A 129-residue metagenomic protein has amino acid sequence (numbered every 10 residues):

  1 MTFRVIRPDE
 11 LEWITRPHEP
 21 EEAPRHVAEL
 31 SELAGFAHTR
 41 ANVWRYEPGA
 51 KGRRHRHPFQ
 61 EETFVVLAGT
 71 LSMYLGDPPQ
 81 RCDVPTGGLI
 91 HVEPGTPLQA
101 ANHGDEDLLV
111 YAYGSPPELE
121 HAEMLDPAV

Functional and structural regions predicted by a protein language model:
M1-H38, H121-V129: A short, N-terminal "cap"/entry segment at the start of jelly-roll beta-barrel domains of the cupin/DSBH fold
V27, R40-P58: Conserved short histidine dyad/triad with adjacent acidic residue
G35-A37, E47-K51, T70-S72, P116-L119: Short, charged/polar surface micro-motifs in flexible loops or helix N-caps
A41-R45, T63, R81, L89-H91 (+1 more regions): Conserved hydrophobic/aromatic beta-strand scaffold that supports enzyme active sites
A50, F59-Q60, Q80, T96-P97 (+1 more regions): A generic "binding-loop/recognition-motif" signal
R54, M73-Y74, C82, V92 (+1 more regions): Short beta-strand His + acidic residue motifs that chelate non-heme Fe in jelly-roll/DSBH and cupin folds
H57-T86: A short beta-strand-loop-beta hairpin characteristic of the jelly-roll/cupin
T86, P94-E120: Ligand-binding loop in jelly-roll beta-barrel domains
